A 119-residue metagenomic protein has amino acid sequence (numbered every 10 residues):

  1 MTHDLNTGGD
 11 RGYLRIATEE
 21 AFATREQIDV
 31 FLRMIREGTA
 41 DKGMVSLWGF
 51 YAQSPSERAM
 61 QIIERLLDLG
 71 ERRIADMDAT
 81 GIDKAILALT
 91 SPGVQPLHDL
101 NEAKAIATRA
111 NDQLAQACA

Functional and structural regions predicted by a protein language model:
M1-A119: Helix-coil boundary/capping segments in enzymes
